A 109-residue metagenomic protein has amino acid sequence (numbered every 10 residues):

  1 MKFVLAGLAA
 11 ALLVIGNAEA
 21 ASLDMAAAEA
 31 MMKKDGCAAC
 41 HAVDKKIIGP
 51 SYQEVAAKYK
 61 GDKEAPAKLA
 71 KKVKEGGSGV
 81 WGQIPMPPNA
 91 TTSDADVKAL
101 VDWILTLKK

Functional and structural regions predicted by a protein language model:
M1-V4: Positively charged n-region of N-terminal signal peptides that target proteins for export
A6-I15: Bacterial N-terminal signal peptides
I15-A21: Sec/Tat signal peptide C-region and signal peptidase I cleavage site
A21-L23, W81-G82: Short gly/ser/thr-rich secondary-structure transition/capping motifs
D24, A28, A65, L69 (+1 more regions): Stable alpha-helical elements in mature extracytoplasmic
D24-V43: Sequence/structural segment immediately N-terminal to covalent heme-attachment motifs in c-type and related
A39, K45-Y59, K71-V101: Axial heme c-ligation environment in periplasmic c-type cytochrome domains
K108-K109: Short, solvent-exposed mixed-charge patches
